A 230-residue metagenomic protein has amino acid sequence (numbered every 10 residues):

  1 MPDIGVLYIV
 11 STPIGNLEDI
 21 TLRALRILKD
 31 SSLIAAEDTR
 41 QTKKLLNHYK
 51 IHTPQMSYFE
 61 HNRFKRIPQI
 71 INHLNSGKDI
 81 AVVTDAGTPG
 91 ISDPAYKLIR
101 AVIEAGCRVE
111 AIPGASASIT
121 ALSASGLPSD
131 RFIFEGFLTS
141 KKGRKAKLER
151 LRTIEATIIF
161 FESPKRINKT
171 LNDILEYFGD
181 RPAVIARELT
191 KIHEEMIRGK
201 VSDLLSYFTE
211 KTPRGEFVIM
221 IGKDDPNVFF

Functional and structural regions predicted by a protein language model:
M1-H61: Glycine-rich, flexible N-terminal cofactor/catalytic loop recognition
I4, T157, F161-F230: A contiguous loop/helix-start segment that scaffolds small-molecule binding in enzyme catalytic cores
V6-L7, G77-A81, T157: Loop/turn-to-beta-strand initiation segments
I14-N16, D85-P89, P164-R166, D224-P226: Short glycine-rich anion-binding loops that position phosphate/pyrophosphate groups of nucleotides and phosphorylated
L28-I34, G106-V109, T157-I158: Short active-site oxyanion
S57-F64, F137-K141: Conserved helicase motor
F59, I67-S116: Glycine/small-residue-rich loop that forms an oxyanion/phosphate-binding "nest" at active or ligand-binding sites
K97-I154: Class I SAM-dependent methyltransferase SAM-binding "motif I" and its flanking Rossmann-like core
